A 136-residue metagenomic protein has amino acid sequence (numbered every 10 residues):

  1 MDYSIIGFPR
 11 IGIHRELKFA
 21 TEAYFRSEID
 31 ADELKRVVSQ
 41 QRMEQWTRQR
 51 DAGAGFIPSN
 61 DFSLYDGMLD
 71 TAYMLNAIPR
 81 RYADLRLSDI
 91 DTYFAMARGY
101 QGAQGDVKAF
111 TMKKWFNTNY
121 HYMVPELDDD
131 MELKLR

Functional and structural regions predicted by a protein language model:
M1-R136: Domain-level signal for soluble alpha/beta catalytic cores
